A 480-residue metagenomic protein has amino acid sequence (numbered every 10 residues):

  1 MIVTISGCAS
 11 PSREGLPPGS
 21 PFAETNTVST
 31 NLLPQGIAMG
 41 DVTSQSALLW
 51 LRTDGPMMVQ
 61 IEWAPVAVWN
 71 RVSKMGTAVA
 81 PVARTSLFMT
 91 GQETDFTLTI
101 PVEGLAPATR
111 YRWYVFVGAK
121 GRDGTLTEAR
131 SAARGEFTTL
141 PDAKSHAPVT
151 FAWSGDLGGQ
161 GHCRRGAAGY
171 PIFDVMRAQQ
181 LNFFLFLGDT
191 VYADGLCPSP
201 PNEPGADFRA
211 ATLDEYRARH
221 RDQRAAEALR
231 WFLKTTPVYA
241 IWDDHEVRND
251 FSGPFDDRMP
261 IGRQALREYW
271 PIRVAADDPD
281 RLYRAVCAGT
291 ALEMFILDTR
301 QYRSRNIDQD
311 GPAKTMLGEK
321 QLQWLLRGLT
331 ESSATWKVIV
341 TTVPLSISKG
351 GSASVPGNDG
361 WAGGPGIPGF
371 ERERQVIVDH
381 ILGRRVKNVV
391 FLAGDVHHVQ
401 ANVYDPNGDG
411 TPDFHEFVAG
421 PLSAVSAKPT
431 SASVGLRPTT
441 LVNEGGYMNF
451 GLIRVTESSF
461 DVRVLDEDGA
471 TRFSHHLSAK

Functional and structural regions predicted by a protein language model:
T4-G7: C-terminal motif of bacterial Sec signal peptides marking the signal peptidase cleavage site
A9-K480: Metal-dependent phosphoester/phosphodiester hydrolase catalytic core
